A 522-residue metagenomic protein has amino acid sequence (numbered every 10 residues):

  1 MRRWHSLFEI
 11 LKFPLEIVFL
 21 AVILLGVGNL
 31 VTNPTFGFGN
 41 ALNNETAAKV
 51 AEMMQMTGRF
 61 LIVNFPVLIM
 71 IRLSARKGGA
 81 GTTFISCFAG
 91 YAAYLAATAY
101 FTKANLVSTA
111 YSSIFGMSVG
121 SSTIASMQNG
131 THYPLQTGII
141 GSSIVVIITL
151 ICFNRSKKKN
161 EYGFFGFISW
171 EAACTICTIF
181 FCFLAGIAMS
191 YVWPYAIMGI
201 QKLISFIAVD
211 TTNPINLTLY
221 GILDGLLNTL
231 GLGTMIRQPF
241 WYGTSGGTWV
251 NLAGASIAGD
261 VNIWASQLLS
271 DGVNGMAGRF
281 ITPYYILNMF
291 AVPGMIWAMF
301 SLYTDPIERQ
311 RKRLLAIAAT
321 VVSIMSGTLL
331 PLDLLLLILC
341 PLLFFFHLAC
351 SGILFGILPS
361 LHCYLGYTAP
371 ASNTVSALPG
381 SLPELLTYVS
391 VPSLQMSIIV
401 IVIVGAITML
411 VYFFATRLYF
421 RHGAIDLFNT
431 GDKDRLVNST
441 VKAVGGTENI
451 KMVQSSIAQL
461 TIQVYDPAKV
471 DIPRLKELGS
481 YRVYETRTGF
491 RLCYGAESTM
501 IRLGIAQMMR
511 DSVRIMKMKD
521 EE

Functional and structural regions predicted by a protein language model:
R3-N160, S169, L339-G352, G356-S360 (+2 more regions): Early transmembrane hairpin of solute transport permeases
V31-Q55, A96-Q136, G163, M198-A208 (+3 more regions): Inter-helical loop and helix-membrane interface segments of multi-pass membrane transporters/permeases
N43, A47-E52, V250-A277, P293-W297 (+3 more regions): Transmembrane alpha-helical segments and their short flanking loops that form helix-hairpins/helix-helix interfaces
E45-A48, F60, Q136-I140, W170-I176 (+5 more regions): Membrane-interfacial loop-to-helix junctions in multi-pass transporters
M53-P66, A125-I144, N216-W241, G259-V292 (+1 more regions): Hydrophobic alpha-helical transmembrane segments
N64-K77, I140-K158, Q238, R279-I307 (+1 more regions): Transmembrane alpha-helical segments in integral membrane proteins
G186, S190-G254: Aromatic-rich transmembrane-lumenal/periplasmic boundary elements in polytopic membrane proteins
R435-E522: Structured cytosolic domains appended to multi-pass membrane proteins
